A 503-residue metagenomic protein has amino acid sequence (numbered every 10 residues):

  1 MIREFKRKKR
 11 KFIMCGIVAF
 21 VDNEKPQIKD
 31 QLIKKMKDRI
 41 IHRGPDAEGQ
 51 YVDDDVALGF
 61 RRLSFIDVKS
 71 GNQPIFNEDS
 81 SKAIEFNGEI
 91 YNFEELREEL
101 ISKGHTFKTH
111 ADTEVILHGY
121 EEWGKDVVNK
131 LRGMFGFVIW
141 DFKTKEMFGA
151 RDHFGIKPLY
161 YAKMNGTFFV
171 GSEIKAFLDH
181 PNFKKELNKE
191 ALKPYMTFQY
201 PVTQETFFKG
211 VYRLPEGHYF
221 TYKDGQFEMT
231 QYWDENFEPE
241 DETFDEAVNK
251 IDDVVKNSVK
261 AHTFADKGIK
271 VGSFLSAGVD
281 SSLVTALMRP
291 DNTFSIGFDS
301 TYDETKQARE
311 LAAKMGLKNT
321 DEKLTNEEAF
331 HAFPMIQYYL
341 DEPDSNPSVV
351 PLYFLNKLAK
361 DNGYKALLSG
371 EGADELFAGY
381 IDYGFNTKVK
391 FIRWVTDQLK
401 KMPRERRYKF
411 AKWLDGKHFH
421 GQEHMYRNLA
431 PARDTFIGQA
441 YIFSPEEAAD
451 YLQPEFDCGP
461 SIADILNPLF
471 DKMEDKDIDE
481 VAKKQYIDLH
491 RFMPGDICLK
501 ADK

Functional and structural regions predicted by a protein language model:
E4, K8-M14, F20-K34, E99-S102 (+3 more regions): ATP-dependent adenylate-handling active sites, centered on carboxylate activation for C-N bond formation
F5-E85, E89, H118-N236, K256-K260 (+2 more regions): N-terminal glutamine amidotransferase
G59-K69, H153, A265, L489-K503: Short Ser/Thr-interspersed hydrophobic loop/turn segments at strand-loop and sheet-helix junctions that line or gate
L100-K108, K125-V127, D179-E186, D241-E242 (+1 more regions): Short, polar/flexible loop-turn hinges at active-site or ligand-entry regions and domain interfaces
D112-T113, R132-M134, K189, T305 (+3 more regions): Conserved glycosyltransferase catalytic-site signature
A463-M473: A short, charged helix-loop
